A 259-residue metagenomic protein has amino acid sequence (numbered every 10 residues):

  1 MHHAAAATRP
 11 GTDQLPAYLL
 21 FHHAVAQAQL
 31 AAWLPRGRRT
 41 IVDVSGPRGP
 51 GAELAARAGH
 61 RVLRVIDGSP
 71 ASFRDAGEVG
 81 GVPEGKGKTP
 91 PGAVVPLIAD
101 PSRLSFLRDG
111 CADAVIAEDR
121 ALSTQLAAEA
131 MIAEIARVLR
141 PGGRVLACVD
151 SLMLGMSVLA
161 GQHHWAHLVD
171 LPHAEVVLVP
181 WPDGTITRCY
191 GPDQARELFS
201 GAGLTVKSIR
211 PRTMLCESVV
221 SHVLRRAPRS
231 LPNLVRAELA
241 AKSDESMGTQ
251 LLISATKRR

Functional and structural regions predicted by a protein language model:
M1-T40, P50-L54, V220, S230 (+1 more regions): Conserved class I S-adenosyl-L-methionine
T40-L104: Class I SAM-dependent methyltransferase SAM/SAH-binding core
L104-V115: A short acidic, Gly/Pro-enriched loop at the edge of an enzyme's catalytic core that lines a small-molecule cofactor
D113-A128: A short SAM/SAH-binding and catalytic strip from SAM-dependent methyltransferases
E129-R144: A short glycine-rich, Lys/Arg-flanked "PGG" loop and its adjoining helix->strand segment in the class I
R144-A174: Conserved class I S-adenosyl-L-methionine
G184-I209: Short alpha-helix
E197, S208-R259: A C-terminal cap/extension of S-adenosyl-L-methionine-dependent methyltransferases that defines the acceptor-substrate
